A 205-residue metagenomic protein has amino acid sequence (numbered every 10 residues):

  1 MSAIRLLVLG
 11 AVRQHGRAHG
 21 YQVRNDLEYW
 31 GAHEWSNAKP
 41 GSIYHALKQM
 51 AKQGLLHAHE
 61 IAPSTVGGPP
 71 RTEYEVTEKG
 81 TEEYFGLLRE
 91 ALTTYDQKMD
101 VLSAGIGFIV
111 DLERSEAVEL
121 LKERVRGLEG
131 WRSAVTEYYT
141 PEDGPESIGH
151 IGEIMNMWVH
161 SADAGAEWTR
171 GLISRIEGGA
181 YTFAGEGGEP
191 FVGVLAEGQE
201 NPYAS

Functional and structural regions predicted by a protein language model:
M1-D96: Basic helix-turn-helix/winged-helix DNA-binding cores and closely related short helical interaction motifs
L6-G10, A104, E119, E153: Positions in alpha-helical segments
L7, I154-S205: Extended, charge-rich alpha-helical interface modules
F85-G130: Amphipathic alpha-helical dimerization/coiled-coil segments that flank or bridge DNA-binding/regulatory modules
L121, L128-E142, A162, T169: Non-transmembrane amphipathic alpha-helical segments
T136-M155: Acidic interhelical loop/turn segments
